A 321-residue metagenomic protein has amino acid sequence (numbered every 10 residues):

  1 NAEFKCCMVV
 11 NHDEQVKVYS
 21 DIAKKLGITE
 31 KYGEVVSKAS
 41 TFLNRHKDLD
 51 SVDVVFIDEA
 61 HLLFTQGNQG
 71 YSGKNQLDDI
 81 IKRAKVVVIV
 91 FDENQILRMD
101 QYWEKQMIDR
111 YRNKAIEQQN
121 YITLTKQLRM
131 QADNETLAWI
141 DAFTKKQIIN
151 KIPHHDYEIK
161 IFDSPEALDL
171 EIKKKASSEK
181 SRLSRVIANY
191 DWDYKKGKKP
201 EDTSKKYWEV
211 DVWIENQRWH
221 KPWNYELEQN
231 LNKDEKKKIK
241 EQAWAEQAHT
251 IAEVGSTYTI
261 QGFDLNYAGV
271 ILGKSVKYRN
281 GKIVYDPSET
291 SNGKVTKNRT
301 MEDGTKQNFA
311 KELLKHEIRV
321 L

Functional and structural regions predicted by a protein language model:
A2-L26, A39-D48: AAA+/P-loop NTPase substrate/partner-engagement loops
E3-F4, A84-V86, I116-N120, L265-A268: Short glycine-/polar-rich loops that comprise or flank the Walker A/P-loop and associated switch/sensor motifs
V10-D13, D58-E59, A84-K85, F91-E104 (+3 more regions): A short beta-strand-to-loop transition that corresponds to the Sensor-1 phosphate-sensing loop of AAA+ P-loop ATPases
I22-G27, Q69-S72, D100-D109, A138-D141 (+2 more regions): Short secondary-structure boundary/capping segments
K25-R83, A252-G255: Conserved RecA-like ASCE ATPase "motif II neighborhood" in helicase/translocase motors
V88, E246-L321: C-terminal accessory regions
F91-R182: Conserved coupling/interface region of RecA-like P-loop/ASCE motor cores
H155-Q261: Accessory C-terminal helicase-associated subdomains
